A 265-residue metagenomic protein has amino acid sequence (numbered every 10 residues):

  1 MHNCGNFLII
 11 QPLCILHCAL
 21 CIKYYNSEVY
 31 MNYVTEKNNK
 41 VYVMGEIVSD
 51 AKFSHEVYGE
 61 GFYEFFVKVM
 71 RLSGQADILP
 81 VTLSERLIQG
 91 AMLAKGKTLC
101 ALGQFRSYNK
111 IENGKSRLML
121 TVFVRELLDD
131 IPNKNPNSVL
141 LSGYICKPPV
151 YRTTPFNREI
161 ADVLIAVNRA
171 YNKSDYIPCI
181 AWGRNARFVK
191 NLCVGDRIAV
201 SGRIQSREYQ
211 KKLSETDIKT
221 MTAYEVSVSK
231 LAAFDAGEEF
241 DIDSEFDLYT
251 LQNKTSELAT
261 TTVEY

Functional and structural regions predicted by a protein language model:
G5, I9-P12, H17-M44, A51-G61 (+6 more regions): Acidic, gly/ser/pro-rich intrinsically disordered tails
D77, M119-F123, I180-A181, I204: Hydrophobic beta-strand-centered segment that forms part of the acyl-chain substrate-binding groove
K97-K110, D196-Y209: Flexible glycine-rich surface loops and low-complexity tracts that mediate binding to linear polymers
L102-P132: Short, structured interface segments
